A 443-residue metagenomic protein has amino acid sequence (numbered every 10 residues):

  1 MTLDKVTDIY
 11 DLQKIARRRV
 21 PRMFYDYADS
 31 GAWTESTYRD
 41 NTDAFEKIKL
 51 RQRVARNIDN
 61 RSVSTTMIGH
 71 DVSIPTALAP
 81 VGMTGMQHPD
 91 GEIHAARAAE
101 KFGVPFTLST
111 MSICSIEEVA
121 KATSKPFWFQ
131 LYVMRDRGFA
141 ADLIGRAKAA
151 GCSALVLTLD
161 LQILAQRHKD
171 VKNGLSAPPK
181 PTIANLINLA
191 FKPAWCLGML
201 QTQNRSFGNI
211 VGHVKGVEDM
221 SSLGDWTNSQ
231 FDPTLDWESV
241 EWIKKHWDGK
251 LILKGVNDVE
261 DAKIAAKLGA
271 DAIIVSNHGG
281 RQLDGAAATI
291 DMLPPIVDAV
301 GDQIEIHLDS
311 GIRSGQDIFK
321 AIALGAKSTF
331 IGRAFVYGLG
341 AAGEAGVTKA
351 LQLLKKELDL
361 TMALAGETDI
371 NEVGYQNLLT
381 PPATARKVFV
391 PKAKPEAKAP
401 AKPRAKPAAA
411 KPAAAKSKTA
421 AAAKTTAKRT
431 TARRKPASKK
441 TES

Functional and structural regions predicted by a protein language model:
M1-E46, D291-D309, R313-K398: Alpha/beta catalytic cores of nucleotide-metabolism and tRNA/nucleoside-modifying enzymes
M1-G69, G174, P178-L235, E372-K392: An N-cap/entry alpha-helix motif that binds or orients negatively charged groups
K49, S64-T66, P75-A79, P105-S109 (+2 more regions): Short, conserved beta-strand segments within well-ordered enzyme catalytic domains that often line or immediately flank
V72-M111, I116: Glycine-rich active-site/cofactor-binding loop and its immediate structural neighborhood
M83, R97, E118, A122 (+3 more regions): Alpha/beta enzyme core
E92, A286-T289, V347: Short, conserved glycine- and acidic-residue-centered signature motifs in active-site or ligand-binding loops
K101-A122, P126-A140: A gly/proline- and charged-residue-enriched helix-loop-helix capping module
K392-S443: Intrinsically disordered, polybasic Lys/Arg-rich low-complexity tracts
